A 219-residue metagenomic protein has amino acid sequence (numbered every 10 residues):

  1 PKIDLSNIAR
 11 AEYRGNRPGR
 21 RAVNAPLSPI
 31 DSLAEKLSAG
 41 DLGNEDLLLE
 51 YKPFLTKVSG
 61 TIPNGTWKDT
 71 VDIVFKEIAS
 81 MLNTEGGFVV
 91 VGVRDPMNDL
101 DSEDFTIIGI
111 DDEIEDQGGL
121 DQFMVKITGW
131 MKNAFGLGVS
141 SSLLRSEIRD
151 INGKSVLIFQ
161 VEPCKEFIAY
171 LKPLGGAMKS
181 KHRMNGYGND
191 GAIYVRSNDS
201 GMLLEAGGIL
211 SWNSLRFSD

Functional and structural regions predicted by a protein language model:
P1-D219: Conserved N-terminal catalytic/coupling substructures associated with nucleotide/phosphate chemistry
